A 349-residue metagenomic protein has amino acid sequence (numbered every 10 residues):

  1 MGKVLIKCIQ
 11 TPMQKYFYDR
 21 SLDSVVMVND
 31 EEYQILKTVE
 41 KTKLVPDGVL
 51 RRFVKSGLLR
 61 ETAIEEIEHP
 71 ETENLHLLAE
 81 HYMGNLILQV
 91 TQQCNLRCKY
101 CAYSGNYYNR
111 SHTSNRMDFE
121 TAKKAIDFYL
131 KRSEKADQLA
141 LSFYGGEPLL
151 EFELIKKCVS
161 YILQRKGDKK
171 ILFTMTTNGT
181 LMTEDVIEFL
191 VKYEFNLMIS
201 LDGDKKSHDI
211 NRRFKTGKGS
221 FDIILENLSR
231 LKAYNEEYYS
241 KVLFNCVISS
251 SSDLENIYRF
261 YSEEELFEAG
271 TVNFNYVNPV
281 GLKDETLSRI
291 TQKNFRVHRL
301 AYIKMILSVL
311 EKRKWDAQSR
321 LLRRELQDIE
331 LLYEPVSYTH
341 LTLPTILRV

Functional and structural regions predicted by a protein language model:
K3-V4, C8-P12, Y16-Y33, R320-L341: Accessory C-terminal segments flanking Radical SAM cores
K3-Y18, L22, V26-M27, D47-I87 (+2 more regions): N-terminal [4Fe-4S]-dependent radical SAM core
K37-L44: Short helix-coil junctions and helix-kink-helix linkers
T72-E188, K192-Y193: Conserved alpha-helical substructure of the radical SAM core
Y107-Y108, P148-L150, G179-E184, N196-K218 (+1 more regions): Conserved radical SAM core fold
Q138-S142, L172-T174, N196-M198, K241-L243 (+1 more regions): Structural preference for beta-strand elements that scaffold enzyme active sites
K206, N211-L225, S229-L341: Radical SAM enzyme [4Fe-4S]-AdoMet core and its adjacent flexible, acidic and glycine-rich loops/tails across
H340-V349: Single conserved hydrophobic/aromatic residue that forms the stacking wall/gate of nucleotide- or nucleobase-binding
